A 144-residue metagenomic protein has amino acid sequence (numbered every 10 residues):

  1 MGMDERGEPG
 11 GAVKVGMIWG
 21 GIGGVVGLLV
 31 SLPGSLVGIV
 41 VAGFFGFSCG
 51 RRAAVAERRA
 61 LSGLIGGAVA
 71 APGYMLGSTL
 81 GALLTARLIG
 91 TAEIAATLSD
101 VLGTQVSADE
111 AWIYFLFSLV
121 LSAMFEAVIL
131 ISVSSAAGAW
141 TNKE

Functional and structural regions predicted by a protein language model:
M1-E144: Juxtamembrane/disordered regions of integral membrane proteins
